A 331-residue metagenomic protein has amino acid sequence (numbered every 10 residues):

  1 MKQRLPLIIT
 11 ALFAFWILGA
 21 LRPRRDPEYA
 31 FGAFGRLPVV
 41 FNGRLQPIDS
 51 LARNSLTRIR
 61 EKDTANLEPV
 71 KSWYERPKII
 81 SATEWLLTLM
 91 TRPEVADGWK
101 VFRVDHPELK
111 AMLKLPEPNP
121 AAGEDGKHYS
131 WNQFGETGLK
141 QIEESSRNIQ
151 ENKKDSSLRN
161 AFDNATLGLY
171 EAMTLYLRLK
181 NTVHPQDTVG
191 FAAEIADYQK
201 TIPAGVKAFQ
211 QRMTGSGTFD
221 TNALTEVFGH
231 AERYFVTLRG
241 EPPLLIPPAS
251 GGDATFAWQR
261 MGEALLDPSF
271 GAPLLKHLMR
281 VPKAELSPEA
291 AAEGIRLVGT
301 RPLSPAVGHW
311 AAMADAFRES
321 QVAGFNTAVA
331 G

Functional and structural regions predicted by a protein language model:
K2-Q3, R22-A330: Soluble extramembrane regions of membrane proteins in the secretory/endomembrane system
P6-A20: Hydrophobic membrane-insertion alpha-helices, especially the h-region of bacterial N-terminal signal peptides
